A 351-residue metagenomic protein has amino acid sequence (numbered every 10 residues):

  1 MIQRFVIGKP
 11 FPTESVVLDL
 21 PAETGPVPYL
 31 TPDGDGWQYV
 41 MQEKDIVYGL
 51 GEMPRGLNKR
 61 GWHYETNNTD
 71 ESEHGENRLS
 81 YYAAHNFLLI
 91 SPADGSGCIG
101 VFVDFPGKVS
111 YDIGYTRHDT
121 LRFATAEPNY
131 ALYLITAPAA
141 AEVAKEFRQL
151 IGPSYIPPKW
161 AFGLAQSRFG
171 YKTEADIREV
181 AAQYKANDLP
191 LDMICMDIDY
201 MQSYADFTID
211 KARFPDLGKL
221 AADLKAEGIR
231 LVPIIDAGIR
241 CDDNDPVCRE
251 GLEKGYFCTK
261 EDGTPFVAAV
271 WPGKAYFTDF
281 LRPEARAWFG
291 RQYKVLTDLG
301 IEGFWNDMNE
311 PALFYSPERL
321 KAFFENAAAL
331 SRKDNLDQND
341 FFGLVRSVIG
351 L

Functional and structural regions predicted by a protein language model:
M1-P158, R168-F169, E174, A181-A186: Catalytic and substrate-binding clefts that recognize carbohydrates or anionic sugar/phosphate headgroups
D33, P190-L351: Aromatic- and carboxylate-enriched substrate-binding clefts and catalytic-loop regions of carbohydrate-active enzymes
E76, Y81-E127, G152-P153, P157-A165 (+3 more regions): Active-site-proximal substrate-binding groove within the catalytic cores of carbohydrate-active enzymes
I90, D104, S167, D197-D199 (+1 more regions): Acidic/polar N-terminal loop/beta-strand segments that form early-domain functional surfaces
Y111-D112, K172-D176, A205, D242-D245: Short, solvent-exposed polar/charged micro-motifs at secondary-structure junctions
A141-I151, E179-A182, P215-K219, G251-K254 (+1 more regions): Alpha-helical scaffolding within the catalytic cores of extracellular/periplasmic polymer-degrading hydrolases
L150-S167, T264-F277: N-terminal small/glycine-rich loop or linker at the start of catalytic domains across soluble metabolic enzymes
K172-N187, A285-V295: Short, acidic/polar
